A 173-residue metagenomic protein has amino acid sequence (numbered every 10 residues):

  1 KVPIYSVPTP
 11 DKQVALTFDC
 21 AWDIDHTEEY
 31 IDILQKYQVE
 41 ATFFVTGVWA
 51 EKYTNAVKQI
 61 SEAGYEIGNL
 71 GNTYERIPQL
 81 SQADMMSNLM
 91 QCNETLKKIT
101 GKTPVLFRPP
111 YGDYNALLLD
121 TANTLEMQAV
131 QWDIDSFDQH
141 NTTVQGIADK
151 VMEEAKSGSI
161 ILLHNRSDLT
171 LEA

Functional and structural regions predicted by a protein language model:
K1-R76, L80, Q91, T95-K98 (+1 more regions): Active-site beta->alpha N-cap acidic-glycine motif
T17, G68, R108, L162-L163: Generic enzyme active-site microenvironment
A21-D23, T46-V48, N72, P110-G112 (+2 more regions): Active-site beta-loop-alpha junctions enriched in small/polar residues
Y30, A56, N88, C92-L96 (+3 more regions): A general structural detector for well-ordered alpha-helical segments in enzyme core domains, enriched
L80-S87, G146: Alpha-helix N-cap and loop-to-helix initiation/capping positions
K98-Y114, L119-A122, D168: Basic- and aromatic-lined ligand-binding clefts that recognize polyanionic substrates
D113, L119-E154: His/Asp/Glu-enriched short active-site or ligand-binding loop at hydrolase and phosphoryl-transfer sites
